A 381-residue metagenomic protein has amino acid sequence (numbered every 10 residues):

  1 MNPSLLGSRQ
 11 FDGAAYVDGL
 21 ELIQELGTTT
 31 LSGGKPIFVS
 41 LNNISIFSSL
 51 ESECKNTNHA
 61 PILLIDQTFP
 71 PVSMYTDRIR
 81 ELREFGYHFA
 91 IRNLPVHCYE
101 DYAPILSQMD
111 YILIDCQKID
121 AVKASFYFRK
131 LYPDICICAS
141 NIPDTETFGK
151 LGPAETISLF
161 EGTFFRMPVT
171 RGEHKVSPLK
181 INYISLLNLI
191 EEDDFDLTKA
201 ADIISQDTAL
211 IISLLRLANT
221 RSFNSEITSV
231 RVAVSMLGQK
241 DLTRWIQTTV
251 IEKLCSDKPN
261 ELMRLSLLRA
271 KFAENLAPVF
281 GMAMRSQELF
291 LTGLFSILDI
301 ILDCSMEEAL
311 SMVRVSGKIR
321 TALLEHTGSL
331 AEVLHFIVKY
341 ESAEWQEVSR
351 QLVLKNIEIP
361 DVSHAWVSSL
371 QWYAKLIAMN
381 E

Functional and structural regions predicted by a protein language model:
M1-A60, Q67-M74, G238, E261 (+1 more regions): Bacterial c-di-GMP phosphodiesterase EAL domain
A14-G19, V122, F126-Y127, D134-E381: Conserved alpha-helical "signature site" that marks functionally important helical segments or helix/loop junctions
E25-T29, E81, Y127-K130, L276-F280: A generic secondary-structure signal
I37-V39, L63, F89, G293: Hydrophobic positions in the central parallel beta-sheet of the AAA+
N42, K55-T57, D66-T68, R80 (+5 more regions): Short, solvent-exposed coil/turn linker segments
C54-R166, R285-E288: The catalytic core of metal-dependent phosphodiesterases that act on cyclic dinucleotides
